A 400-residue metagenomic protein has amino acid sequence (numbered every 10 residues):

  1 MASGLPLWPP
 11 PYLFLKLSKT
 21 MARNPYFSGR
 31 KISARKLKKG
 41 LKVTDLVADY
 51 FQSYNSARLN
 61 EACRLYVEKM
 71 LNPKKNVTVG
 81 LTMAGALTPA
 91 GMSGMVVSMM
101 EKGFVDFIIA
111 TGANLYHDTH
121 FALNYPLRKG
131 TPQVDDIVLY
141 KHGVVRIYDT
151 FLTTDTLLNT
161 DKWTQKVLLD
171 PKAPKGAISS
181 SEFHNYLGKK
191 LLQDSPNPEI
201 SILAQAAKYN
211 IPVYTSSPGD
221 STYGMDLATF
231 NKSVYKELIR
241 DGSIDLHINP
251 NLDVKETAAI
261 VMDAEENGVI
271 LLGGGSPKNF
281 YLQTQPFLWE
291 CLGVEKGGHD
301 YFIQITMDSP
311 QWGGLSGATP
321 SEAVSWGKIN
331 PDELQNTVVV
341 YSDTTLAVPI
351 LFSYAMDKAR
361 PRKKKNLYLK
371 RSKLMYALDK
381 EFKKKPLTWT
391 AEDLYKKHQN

Functional and structural regions predicted by a protein language model:
M21-P73: N-terminal glycine-rich anion-binding loop in soluble enzyme alpha/beta folds
N24-P25, E266, Q283, E290-N400: C-terminal functional extensions of proteins
C63-T78, Q205-A207, A259-E266: Glycine-rich phosphate/diphosphate-binding loops that line cofactor/substrate pockets in enzymes
T78-T88, I108, Y214-P218, G242-L315: Glycine-rich anion-binding loop/nest that anchors nucleotide
G91-G94, T119-Y125, M225-T229, Y281-Q285 (+1 more regions): Short acidic, glycine/serine/threonine-rich loops at helix termini
V97-K162: A generic, well-ordered mixed alpha/beta core segment in the N-terminal half of proteins
V138-Y223: Ligand-binding beta-strand-loop-alpha-helix segment within the catalytic cores of soluble metabolic enzymes
